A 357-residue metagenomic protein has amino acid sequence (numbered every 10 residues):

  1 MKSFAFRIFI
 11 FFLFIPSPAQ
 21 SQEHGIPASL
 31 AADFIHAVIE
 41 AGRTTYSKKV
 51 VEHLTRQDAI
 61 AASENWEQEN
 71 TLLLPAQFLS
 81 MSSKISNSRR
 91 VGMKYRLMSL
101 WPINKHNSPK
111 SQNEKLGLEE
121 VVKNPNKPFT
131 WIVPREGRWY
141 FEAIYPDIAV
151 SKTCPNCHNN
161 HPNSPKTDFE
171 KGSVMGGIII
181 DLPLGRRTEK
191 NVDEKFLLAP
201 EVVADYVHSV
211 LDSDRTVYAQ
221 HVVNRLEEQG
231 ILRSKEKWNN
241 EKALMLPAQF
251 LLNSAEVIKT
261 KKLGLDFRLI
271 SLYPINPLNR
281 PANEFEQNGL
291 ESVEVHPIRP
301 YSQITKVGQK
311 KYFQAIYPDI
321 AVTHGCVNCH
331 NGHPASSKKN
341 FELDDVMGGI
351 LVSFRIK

Functional and structural regions predicted by a protein language model:
M1-R7: Positively charged n-region of N-terminal signal peptides that target proteins for export
R7-P16: Bacterial N-terminal signal peptides
Q20-V150, P162-V322, A335-K357: Extracytoplasmic c-type cytochrome modules immediately beyond a signal peptide or single-pass transmembrane anchor
P155-N163, V327-A335: Detector for the c-type heme attachment site
